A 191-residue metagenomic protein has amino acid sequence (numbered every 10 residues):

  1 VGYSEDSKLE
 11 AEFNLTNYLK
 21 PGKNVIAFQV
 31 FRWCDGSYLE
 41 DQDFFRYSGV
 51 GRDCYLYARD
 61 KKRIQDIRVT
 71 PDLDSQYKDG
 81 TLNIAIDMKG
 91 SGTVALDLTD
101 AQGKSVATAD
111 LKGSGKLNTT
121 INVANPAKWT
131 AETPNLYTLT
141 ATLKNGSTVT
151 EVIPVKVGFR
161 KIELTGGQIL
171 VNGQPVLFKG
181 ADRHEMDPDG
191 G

Functional and structural regions predicted by a protein language model:
V1-G2, G36, K61-R68, P126 (+2 more regions): Active-site-adjacent substrate/metal-binding segments within catalytic domains of carbohydrate-active enzymes
V1-Q65, K89-S91, V155: Accessory beta-strand-rich segments of carbohydrate-active enzymes
L9-F13, G115-I121: Short strand-edge motifs at loop-to-beta-strand transitions and within beta-strands of extracellular beta-rich domains
L19-K23, V123-L136: Short glycine/proline/serine/threonine-rich loop/turn segments at secondary-structure transition edges
V25-F28, T133-N145: Short, aromatic- and glycine-rich surface loops/edge beta-strands on solvent-exposed regions
C54, Y137, G173: Conserved, mostly hydrophobic/aromatic
D60-G90: Surface beta-strand/loop "capping" patches
K78-K112, L117-T119, L139: Beta-strand-rich binding/interaction modules
